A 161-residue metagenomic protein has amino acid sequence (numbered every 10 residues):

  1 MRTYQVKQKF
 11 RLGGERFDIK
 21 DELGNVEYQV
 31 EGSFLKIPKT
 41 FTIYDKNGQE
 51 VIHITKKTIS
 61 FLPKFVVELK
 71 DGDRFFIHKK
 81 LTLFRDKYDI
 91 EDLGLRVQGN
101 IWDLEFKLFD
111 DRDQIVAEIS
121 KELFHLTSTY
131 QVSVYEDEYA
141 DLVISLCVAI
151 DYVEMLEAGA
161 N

Functional and structural regions predicted by a protein language model:
M1-N161: Intrinsically disordered, low-complexity proline/glycine-rich segments
